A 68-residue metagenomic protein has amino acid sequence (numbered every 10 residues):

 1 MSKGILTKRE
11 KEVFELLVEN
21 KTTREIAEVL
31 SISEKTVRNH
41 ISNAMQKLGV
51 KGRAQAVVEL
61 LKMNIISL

Functional and structural regions predicted by a protein language model:
M1-E34: Helix-turn-helix DNA-binding segment
K11-E15, M45, V57: Hydrophobic residues on short alpha-helical segments
T22-Q55: Recognition helix of helix-turn-helix DNA-binding domains
